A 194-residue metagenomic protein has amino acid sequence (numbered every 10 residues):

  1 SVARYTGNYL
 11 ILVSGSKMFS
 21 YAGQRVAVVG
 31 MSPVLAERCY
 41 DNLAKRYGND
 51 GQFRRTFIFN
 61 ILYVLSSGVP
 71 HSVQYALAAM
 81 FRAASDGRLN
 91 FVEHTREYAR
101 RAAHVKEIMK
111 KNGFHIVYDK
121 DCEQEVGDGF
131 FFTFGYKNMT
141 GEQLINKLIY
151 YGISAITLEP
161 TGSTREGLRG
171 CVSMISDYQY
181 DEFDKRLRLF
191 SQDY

Functional and structural regions predicted by a protein language model:
V2-Y5, I108: Short, conserved catalytic or adaptor-binding loops enriched in Gly and charged residues
Y5, N146-Y194: PLP-dependent enzyme catalytic core of the Aspartate aminotransferase-like
Y5-T95: Conserved core segment of the aminotransferase class I/II
Y9, F114-H115, I153: Short, conserved active-site loop motifs that form the nucleotide-linked donor/cofactor pocket
S16-F19, P33-A36, R82, E123 (+3 more regions): Short, solvent-exposed loop/turn segments at secondary-structure junctions
R25, D128-F132, E166-G170: Short amphipathic alpha-helical segments
G30, T133-G135, C171-S173: Short hydrophobic/aromatic beta-strand micro-patches that form the beta-sheet surface supporting nucleotide- or nucleic
H71-Q74, A78, F91-K106, K110 (+1 more regions): Conserved glycine-rich beta-strand-loop-beta hairpin in the small C-terminal domain of fold type I
